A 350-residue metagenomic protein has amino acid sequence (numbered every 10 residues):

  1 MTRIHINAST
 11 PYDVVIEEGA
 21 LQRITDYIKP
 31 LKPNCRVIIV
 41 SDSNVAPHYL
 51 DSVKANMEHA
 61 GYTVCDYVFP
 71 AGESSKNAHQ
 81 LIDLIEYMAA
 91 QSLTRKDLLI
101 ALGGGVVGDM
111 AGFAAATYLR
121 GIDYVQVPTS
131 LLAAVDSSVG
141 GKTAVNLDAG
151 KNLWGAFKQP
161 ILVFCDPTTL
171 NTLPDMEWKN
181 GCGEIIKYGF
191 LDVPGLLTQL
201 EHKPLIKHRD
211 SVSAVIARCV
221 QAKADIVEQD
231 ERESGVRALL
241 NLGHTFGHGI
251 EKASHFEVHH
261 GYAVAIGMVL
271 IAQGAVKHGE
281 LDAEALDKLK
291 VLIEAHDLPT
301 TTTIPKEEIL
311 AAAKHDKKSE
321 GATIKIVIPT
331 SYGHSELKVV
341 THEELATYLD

Functional and structural regions predicted by a protein language model:
M1-D97: ATP/NTP phosphate-donor binding region
V15, F113-K203: A glycine/threonine-rich phosphate-anchoring loop and its flanking beta-alpha core in nucleotide/phosphate-binding
E17, I39, N77, P128 (+4 more regions): Residue-level signal for inorganic ion chemistry
I85-L99, A111-Q126: Non-catalytic interfacial helical region
S92-T94, T117-Y118, N146-L147, W154-K158 (+3 more regions): Solvent-exposed alpha-helices and their adjacent loops that cap or buttress functional pockets in soluble metabolic
V106-F113, A134-V135, G249: Short glycine/serine/threonine-rich phosphate/pyrophosphate-binding segments that cradle anionic phosphate groups
G183-I185, E280-D350: C-terminal charged capping/lid subdomain of soluble metabolic enzymes
Q199-E307: Active-site segments that bind and position negatively charged phosphate/pyrophosphate groups
